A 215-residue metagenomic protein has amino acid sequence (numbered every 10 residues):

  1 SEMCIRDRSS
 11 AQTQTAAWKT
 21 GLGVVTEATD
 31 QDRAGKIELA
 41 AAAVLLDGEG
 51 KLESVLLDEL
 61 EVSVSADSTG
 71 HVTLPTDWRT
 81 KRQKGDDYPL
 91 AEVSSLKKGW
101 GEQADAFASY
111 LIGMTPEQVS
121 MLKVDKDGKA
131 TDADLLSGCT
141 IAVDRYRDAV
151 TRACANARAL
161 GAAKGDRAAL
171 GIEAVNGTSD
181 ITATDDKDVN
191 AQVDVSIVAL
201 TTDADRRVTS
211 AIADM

Functional and structural regions predicted by a protein language model:
E2-I5: Short, small-residue-biased leader/transition segments that mark boundaries at the very start of proteins
S9-T13: Boundary at the C-terminal end of the N-terminal hydrophobic targeting segment
Q14-M215: Active-site- and interface-proximal helix/loop "cap" or "latch" segments in soluble metabolic and energy-transducing
